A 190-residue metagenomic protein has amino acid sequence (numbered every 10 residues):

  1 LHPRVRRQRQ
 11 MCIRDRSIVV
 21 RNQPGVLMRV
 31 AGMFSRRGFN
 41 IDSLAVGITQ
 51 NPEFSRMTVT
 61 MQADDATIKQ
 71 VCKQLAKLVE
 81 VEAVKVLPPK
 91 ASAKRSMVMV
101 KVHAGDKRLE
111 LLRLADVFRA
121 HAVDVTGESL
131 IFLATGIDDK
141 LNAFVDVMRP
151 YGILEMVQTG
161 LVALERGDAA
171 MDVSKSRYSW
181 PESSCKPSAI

Functional and structural regions predicted by a protein language model:
L1-I13: Single conserved hydrophobic/aromatic residue that forms the stacking wall/gate of nucleotide- or nucleobase-binding
R14-V20, S55-M61, S92-A104: Short glycine-/aliphatic-rich beta-strand segments at the starts of folded cytosolic domains
V30-G32, Q70-L78, L111-F118, F144-Y151: Short amphipathic alpha-helices in soluble, non-transmembrane regions that often serve as interface/regulatory elements
I41-D64, L87-A93: Short, charge-patterned binding micro-sites
D64-L111: Ordered, amphipathic secondary-structure segments that act as subunit-interaction surfaces in large macromolecular
V79-A91, A120-G127, G152-R166: Conserved short beta-strand edge segments in small beta-sheet-based binding/regulatory domains
A93-L114, T135-R149, R166-I190: Short, low-order "capping/linker" segments at domain edges
